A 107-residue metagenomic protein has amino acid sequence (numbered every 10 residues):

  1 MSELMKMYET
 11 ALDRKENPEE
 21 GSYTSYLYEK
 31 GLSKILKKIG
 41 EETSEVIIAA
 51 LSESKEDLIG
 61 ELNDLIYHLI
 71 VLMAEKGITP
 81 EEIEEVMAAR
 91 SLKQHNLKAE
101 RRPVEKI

Functional and structural regions predicted by a protein language model:
M1-L62, I66-I107: Flexible "arm" and connector segments at domain edges
